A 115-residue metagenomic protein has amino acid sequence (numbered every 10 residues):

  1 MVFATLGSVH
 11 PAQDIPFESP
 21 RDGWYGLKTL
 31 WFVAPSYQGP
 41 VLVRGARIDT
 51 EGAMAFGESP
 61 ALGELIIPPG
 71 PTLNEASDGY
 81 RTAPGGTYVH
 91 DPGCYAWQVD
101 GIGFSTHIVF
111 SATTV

Functional and structural regions predicted by a protein language model:
M1-H90, C94, D100-G101, S105-V115: Contiguous segments within soluble domain cores/interaction surfaces
